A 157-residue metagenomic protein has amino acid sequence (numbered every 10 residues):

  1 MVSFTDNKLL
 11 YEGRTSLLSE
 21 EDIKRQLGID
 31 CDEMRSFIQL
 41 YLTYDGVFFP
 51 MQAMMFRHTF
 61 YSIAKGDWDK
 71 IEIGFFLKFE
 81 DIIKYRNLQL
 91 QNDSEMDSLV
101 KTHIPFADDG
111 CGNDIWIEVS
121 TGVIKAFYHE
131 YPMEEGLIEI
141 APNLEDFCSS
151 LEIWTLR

Functional and structural regions predicted by a protein language model:
M1-C111: A surface-exposed partner-binding patch
I104, I115, I138: A broad, low-specificity signal marking well-ordered, structured residues that form hydrophobic/aromatic
A107-D109, S120, N143: Structured loops at beta-to-helix junctions and adjacent beta-edge loops in soluble globular domains
N113-V119: Broad, structure-driven detector of short, well-ordered beta-strand segments within folded domains
S120-E130, F147: Short aromatic-glycine-(Arg/Gly/Cys) micro-motifs in beta-strand/loop hairpins
P132-L156: Compact, glycine/acidic-enriched structural inserts
